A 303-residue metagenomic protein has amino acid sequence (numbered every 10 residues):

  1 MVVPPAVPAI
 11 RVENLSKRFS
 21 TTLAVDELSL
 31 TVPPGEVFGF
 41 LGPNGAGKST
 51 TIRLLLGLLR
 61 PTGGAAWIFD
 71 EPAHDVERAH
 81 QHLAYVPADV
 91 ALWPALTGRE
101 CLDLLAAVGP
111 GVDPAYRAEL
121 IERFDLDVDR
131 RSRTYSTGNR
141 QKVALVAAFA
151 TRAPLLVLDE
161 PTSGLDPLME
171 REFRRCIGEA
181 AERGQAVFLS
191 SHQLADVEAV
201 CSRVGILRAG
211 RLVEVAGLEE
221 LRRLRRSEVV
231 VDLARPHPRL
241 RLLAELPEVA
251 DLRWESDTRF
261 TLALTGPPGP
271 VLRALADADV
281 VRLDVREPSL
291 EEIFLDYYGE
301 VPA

Functional and structural regions predicted by a protein language model:
V2-P4, L264-A303: C-terminal coupling/interaction segments
V7-V12, K17-R208, L212-E214: ABC transporter nucleotide-binding domains
E13, P33, D232-A234, A263-T265 (+1 more regions): A structural detector for beta-sheet-dominated domains
L23, P247-A250, A278: Structural motif
E77, P94, R241, R273 (+1 more regions): Alpha-helical elements of the RecA-like P-loop NTPase motor core of helicases
F173-A263: ABC transporter nucleotide-binding domain
